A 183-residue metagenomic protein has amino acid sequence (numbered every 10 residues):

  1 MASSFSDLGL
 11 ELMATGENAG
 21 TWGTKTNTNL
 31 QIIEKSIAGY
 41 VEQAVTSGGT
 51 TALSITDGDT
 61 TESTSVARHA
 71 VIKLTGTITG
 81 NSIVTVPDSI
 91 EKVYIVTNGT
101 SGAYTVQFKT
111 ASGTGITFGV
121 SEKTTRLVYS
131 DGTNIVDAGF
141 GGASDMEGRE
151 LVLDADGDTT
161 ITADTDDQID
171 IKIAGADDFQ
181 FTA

Functional and structural regions predicted by a protein language model:
M1-L10, G16-T105: Exposed extracellular interaction/assembly regions and N-terminal maturation sites
F5-L8, T79, G113, S130 (+2 more regions): Residue-level signal for pocket-adjacent positions within structured domains
M13, T56, K73-T75, T85-P87 (+7 more regions): A structural detector for beta-sheet-dominated domains
T21-T28, E122-G132, Q168: Extracellular disulfide-bonded cysteine-rich modules/repeats
L30, Y40-S54, S112-G115, N134-A183: Intrinsic low-complexity, repeat-rich intrinsically disordered segments enriched in small/flexible residues
A67-A70, I90-V93, T124-T125, G157-D158 (+1 more regions): Short, surface-exposed beta-edge/turn micro-motifs
S82, I90-E91, Y104-G141: Beta-strand-rich solenoidal segments
